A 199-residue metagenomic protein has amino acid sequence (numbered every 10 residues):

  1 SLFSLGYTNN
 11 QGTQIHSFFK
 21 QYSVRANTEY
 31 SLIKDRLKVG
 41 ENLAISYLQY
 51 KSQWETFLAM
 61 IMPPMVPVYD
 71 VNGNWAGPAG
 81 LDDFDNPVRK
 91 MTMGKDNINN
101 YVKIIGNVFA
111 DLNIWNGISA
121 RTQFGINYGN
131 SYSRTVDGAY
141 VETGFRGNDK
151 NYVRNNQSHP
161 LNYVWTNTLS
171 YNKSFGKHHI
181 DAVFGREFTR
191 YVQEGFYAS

Functional and structural regions predicted by a protein language model:
T8-N10: Ligand-site clamp/hinge motif
G12-F19, S23, N27-I105, R121-S199: Surface-exposed loop/interface segments of Gram-negative outer-membrane beta-barrel transport/assembly proteins
L112: Extracellular and analogous surface-interaction loops
I118: An active-site-proximal structural segment forming one wall of the substrate-binding cleft that immediately precedes
